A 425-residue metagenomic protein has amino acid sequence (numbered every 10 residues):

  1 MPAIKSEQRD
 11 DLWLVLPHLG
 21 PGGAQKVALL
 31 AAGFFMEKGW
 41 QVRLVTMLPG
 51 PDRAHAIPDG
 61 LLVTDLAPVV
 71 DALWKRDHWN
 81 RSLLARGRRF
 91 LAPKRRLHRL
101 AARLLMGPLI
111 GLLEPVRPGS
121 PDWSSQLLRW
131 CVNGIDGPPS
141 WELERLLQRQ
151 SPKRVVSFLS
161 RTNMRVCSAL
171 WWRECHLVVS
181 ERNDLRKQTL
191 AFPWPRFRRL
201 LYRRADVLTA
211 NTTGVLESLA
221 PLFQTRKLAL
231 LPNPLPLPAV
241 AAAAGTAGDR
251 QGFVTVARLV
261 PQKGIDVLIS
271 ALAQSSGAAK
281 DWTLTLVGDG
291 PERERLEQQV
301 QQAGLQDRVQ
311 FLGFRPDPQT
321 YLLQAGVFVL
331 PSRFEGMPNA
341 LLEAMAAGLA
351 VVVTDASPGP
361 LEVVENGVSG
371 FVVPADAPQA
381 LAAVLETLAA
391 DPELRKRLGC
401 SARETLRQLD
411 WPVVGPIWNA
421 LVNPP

Functional and structural regions predicted by a protein language model:
Q25-L30, M164-R165, Q251, T255-G277 (+2 more regions): A conserved mid-protein helix/loop that constitutes part of the nucleotide-sugar donor-binding site
D136, S157-N163, E181: Short His-centered aromatic/hydrophobic patch
G214, P234: Carbohydrate-associated surface elements
A220, R308, A380, T387 (+2 more regions): A short, well-ordered alpha-helix in the C-terminal region of glycosyltransferases
E297-G313: Nucleotide-activated donor-binding/catalytic signature segment of Leloir-type glycosyltransferases, i.e., the conserved
F314, R333: Aromatic "clamp/platform" in nucleotide-sugar-dependent glycosyltransferases that forms part of the donor/acceptor
A350-T354: Short hydrophobic beta-strand element within catalytic cores of glycosyltransferases and related nucleotide-activated
D355, E365-G367, F371-Q379, E386-P392 (+1 more regions): Conserved acidic donor-binding segment of nucleotide-sugar-dependent glycosyltransferases
